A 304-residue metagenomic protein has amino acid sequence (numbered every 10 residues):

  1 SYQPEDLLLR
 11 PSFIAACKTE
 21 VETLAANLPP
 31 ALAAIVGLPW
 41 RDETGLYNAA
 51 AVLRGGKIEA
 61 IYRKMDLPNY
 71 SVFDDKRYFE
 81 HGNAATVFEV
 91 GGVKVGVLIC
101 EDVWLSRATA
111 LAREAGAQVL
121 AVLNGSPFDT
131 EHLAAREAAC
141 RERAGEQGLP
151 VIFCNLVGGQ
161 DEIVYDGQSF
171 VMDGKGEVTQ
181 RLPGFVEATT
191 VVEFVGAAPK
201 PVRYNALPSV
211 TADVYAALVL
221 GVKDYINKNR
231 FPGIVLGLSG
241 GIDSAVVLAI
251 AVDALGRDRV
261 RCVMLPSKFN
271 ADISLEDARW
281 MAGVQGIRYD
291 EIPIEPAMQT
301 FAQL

Functional and structural regions predicted by a protein language model:
S1-G237, L248-R259, M264, Y289: Enzyme catalytic cores with a strong preference for nitrogen-chemistry domains
G184-E193, R259-M264, K268-L304: A conserved beta-strand->alpha-helix junction
F231-S244, E295-M298: A glycine-rich phosphate-binding loop feature that marks nucleotide/adenosyl-phosphate handling sites
S244-V247, A271-I273: Short glycine/serine/threonine-rich phosphate/pyrophosphate-binding segments that cradle anionic phosphate groups
